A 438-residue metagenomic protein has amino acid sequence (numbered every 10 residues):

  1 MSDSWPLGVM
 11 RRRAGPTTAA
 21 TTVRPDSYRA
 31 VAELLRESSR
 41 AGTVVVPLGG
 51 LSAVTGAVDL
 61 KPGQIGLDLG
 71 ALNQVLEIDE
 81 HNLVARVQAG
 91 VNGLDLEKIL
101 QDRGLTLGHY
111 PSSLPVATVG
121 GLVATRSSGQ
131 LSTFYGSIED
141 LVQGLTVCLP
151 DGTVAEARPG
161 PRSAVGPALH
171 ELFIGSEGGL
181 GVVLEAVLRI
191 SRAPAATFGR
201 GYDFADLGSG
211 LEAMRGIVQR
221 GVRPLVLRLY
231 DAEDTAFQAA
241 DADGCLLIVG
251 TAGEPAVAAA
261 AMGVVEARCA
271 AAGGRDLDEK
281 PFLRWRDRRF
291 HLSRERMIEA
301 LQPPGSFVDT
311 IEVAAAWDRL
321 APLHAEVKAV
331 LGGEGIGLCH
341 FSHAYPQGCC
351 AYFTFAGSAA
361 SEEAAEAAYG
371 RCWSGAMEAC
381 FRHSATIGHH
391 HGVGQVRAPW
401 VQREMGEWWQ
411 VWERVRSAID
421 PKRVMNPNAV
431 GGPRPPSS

Functional and structural regions predicted by a protein language model:
M1-R36, A53-L83, A232-D241, L283-V308 (+3 more regions): N-terminal flexible segment immediately upstream of the FAD-binding catalytic core in FAD-dependent oxidoreductases
S2-M10, R192, F198, D203 (+3 more regions): C-terminal substrate-recognition/cap domain of FAD-linked oxidoreductases
G49-S52, S112, L229-A232, G392: Short, ordered loop/turn segments at secondary-structure junctions
Q74-R228, S438: FAD-binding subdomain of flavoenzyme oxidoreductases
T153, G394-S438: Activity-critical C-terminal alpha-helical subdomain
